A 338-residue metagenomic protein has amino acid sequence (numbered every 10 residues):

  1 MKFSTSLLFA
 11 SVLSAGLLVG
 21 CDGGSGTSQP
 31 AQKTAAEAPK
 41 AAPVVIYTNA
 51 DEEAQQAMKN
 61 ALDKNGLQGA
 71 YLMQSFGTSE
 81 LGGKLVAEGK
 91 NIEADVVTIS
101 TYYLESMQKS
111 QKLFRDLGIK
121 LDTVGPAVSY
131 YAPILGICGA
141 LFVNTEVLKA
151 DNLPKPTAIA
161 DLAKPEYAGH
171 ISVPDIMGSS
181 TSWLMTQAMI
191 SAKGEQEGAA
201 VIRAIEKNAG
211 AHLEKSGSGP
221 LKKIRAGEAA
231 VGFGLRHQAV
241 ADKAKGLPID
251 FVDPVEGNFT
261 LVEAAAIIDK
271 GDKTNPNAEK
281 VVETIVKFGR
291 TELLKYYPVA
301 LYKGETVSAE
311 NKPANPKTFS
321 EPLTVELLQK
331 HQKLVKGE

Functional and structural regions predicted by a protein language model:
L17-G20: C-terminal motif of bacterial Sec signal peptides marking the signal peptidase cleavage site
D22-S25: Bacterial signal peptide processing site
V45-A57, F76-E80, E93-R225: Extracytoplasmic ligand-binding site segments that recognize negatively charged/polar headgroups
T101-K109, R225-P248: A ligand-binding cleft/hinge motif common to bilobed small-molecule-binding domains
F114-L121, Y131-A132, A160, A230 (+2 more regions): Short beta-strand->loop
T123-G125, I137, V201-E206, L213-E214 (+1 more regions): Periplasmic-binding protein-like
F142-V147, V262-T274, L293-Y296: A bilobed periplasmic-binding-protein/Venus flytrap-type ligand-binding module shared by bacterial periplasmic
E166-M177, T284-T306: Periplasmic-binding protein-like
